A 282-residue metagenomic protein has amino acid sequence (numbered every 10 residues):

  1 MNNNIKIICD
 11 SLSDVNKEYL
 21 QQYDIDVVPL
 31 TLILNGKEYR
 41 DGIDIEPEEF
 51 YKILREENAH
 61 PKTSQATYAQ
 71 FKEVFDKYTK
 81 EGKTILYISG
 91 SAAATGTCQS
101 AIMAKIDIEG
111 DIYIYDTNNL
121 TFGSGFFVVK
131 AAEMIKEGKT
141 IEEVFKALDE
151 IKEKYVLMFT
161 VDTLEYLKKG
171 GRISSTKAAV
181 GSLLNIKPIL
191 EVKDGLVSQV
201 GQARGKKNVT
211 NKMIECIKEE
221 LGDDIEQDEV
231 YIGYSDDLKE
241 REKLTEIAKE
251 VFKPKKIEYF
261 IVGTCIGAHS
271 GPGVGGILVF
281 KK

Functional and structural regions predicted by a protein language model:
N3-K6, S11-D26, T31, A93-Y113 (+1 more regions): Mixed-charge interfacial surface used for oligomerization/domain docking and macromolecular partner engagement
I5-Q65: N-terminal glycine-rich anion-binding loop in soluble enzyme alpha/beta folds
E38-D107: Class I S-adenosyl-L-methionine
